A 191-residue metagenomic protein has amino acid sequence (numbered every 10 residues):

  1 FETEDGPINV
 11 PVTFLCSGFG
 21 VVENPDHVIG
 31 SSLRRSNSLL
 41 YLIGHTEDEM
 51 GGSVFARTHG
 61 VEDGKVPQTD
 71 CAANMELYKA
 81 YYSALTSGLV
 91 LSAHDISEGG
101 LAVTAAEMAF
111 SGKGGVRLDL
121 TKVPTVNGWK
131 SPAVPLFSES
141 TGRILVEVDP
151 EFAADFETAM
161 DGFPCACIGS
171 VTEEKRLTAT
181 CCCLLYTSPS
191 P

Functional and structural regions predicted by a protein language model:
F1-T46, N127-E174: Phosphate/diphosphate-binding loops
E47-V54: Short, Lys/Arg- and Gly-enriched loop/turn segments at beta-strand edges
V54-V66: Gly-rich Lys/Arg/Thr-decorated short loops/hinges at beta-loop-alpha junctions or inter-strand turns that position
V66-T141: Active-site-proximal betaalpha loop/short-helix elements that scaffold phosphoryl/nucleotidyl transfer chemistry
I96-S97, M108, G114-V126, E157-C182: Beta-strand->loop->alpha-helix junctions that form or flank phosphate-binding loops in nucleotide-handling enzymes
V134-L136, T180-L184: Short, surface-exposed amphipathic charged segments that create phosphate/polyanion-binding patches used for binding
Y186-P191: Conserved small/polar residues in nucleotide/adenosyl-binding loops
